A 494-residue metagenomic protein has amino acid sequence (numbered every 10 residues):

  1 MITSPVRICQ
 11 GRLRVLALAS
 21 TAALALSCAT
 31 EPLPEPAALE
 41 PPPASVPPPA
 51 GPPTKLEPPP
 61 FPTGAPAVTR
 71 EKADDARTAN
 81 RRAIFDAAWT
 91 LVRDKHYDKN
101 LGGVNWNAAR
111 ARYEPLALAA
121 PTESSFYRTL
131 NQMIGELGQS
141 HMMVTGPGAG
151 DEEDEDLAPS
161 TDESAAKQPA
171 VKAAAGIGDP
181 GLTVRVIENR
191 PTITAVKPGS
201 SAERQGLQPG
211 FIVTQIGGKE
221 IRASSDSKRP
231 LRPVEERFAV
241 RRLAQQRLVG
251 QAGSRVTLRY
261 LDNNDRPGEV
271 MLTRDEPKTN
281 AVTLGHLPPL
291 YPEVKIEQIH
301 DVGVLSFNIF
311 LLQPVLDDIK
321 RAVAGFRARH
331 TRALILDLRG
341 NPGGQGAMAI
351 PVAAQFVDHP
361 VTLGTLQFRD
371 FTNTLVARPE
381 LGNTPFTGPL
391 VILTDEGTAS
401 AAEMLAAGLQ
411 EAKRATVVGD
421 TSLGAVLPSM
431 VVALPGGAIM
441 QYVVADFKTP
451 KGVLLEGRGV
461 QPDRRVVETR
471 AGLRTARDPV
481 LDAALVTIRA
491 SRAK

Functional and structural regions predicted by a protein language model:
A25-S27: C-terminal motif of bacterial Sec signal peptides marking the signal peptidase cleavage site
A29-V46: Bacterial Sec signal peptide processing site at the extreme N-terminus
A88, M133, L182, A202 (+8 more regions): Terminal peptide-recognition signature
N100-N189, G253-T257, L261-Y291, A493-K494: Extended, small/polar residue-biased N-terminal targeting/export presequences and adjacent propeptide/linker tracts
A119, P209-T257, A324, M348 (+1 more regions): PDZ domains, with a preference for the canonical peptide-binding region formed by the helix
A166, K172-A223, L312, A445-D446: PDZ/PDZ-like domain segments forming the peptide/carboxylate-binding groove, activating on the N-terminal beta-strands
A202-F238, L334-D337, A412, V417 (+2 more regions): Conserved PDZ fold ligand-binding element
Q246-P435, R489-A493: Cleft-lining beta-strand/loop regions that shape enzyme active-site pockets
